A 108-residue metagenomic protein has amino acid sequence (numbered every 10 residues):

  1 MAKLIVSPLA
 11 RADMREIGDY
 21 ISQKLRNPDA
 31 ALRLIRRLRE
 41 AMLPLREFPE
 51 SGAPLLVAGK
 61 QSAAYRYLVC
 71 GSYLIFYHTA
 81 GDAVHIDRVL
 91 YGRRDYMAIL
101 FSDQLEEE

Functional and structural regions predicted by a protein language model:
M1-A64, I99, E106-E108: Basic, Lys/Arg-enriched alpha-helical interface segments
S51-A83: Basic/aromatic recognition patch in beta-strand/loop cores that engages polyanionic ligands
C70-L74, H78-E108: Enriched for short, Lys/Arg-rich terminal
